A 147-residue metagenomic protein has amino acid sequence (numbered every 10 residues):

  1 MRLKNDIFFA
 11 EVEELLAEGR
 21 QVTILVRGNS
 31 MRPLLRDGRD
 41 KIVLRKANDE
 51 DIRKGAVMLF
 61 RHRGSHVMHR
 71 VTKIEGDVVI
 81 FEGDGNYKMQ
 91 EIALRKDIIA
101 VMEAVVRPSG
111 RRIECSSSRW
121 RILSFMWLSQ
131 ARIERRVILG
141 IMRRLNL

Functional and structural regions predicted by a protein language model:
R2-Y87: Feature for secretory/organellar precursors and membrane-associated catalytic proteins
R45-D49, R53, R61, S65-L147: Acidic/glycine-rich C-terminal interaction modules and beta/coil loop segments that lie outside canonical DNA-binding
